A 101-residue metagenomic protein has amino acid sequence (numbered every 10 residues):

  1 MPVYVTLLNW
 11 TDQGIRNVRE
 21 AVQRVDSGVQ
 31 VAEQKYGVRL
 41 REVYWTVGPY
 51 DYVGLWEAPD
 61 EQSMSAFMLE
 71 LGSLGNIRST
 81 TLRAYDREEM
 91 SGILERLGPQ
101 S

Functional and structural regions predicted by a protein language model:
M1-Q34, R39, Y85-S101: Short S/T/G/P-rich N-terminal loop/turn motif that feeds into the first structured element of a domain
V5-N9, R41-F67: Short, well-ordered beta-strand segments in beta-rich or mixed alpha/beta enzyme and ligand-binding folds
Q23-V25, V53, A58, F67 (+2 more regions): Residue-level signature of transmembrane alpha-helix interfaces in integral membrane proteins
G37-V43, S79-T81: A short linear hydrophobic-aromatic micro-motif
A58-E88: An amphipathic, aromatic/His-enriched active-site/gating alpha helix that lines ligand/cofactor pockets
